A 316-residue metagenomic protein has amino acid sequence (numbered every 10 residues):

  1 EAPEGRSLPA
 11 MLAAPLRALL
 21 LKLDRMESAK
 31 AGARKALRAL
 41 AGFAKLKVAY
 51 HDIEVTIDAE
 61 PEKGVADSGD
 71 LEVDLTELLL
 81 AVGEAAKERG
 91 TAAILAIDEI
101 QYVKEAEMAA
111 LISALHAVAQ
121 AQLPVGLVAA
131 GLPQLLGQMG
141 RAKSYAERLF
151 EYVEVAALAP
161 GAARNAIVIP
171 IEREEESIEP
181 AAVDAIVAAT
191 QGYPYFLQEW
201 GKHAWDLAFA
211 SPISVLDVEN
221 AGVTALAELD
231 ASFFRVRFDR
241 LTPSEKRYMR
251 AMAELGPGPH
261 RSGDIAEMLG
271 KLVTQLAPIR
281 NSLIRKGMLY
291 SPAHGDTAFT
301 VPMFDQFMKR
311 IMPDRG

Functional and structural regions predicted by a protein language model:
E1-A93, L123-V125: P-loop NTPase nucleotide-binding core
K87-I97, Q101-A110, A114-S144: Sensor-1/coupling segment of RecA-like P-loop NTPase cores
A106, L269-K286, H294: Short amphipathic alpha-helical interaction segments
A114, H203, S282-R285: Alpha-helical DNA-recognition elements
L135-A188, H203, F209-P212: Helix-loop-helix "sensor" segment of P-loop NTPases
G192, Q198-V273: Winged-helix-like regulatory helical subdomains adjacent to P-loop NTPase cores
P292-A298, P302-M303: Short, Lys/Arg-rich nucleic-acid/phosphate-binding segment
P302-G316: Short, amphipathic alpha-helical interaction segments positioned at domain boundaries
